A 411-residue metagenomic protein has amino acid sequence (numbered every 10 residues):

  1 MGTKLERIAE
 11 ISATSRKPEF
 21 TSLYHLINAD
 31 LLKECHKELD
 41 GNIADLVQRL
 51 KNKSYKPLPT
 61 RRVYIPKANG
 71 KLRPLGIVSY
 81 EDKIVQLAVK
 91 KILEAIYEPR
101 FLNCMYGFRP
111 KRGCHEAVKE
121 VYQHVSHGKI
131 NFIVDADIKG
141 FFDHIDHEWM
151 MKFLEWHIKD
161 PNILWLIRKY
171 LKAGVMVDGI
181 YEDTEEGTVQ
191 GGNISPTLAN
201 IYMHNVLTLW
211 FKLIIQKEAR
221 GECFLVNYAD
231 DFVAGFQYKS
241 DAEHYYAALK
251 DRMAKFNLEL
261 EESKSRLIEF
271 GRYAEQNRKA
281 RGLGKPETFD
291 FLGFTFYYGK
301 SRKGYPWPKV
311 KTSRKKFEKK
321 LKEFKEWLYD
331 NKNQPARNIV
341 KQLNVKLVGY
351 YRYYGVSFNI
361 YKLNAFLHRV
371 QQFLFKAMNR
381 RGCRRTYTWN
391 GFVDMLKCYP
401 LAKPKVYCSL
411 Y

Functional and structural regions predicted by a protein language model:
M1-G41: Non-catalytic, polymerase-adjacent accessory regions of viral genome-replication enzymes
G2-T3, S15, E81-K90, Y122 (+1 more regions): Duplex nucleic acid-engaging cores and interfaces of nucleic-acid transaction enzymes
R49-V63, A68, R100-M105, R109-R112 (+1 more regions): Conserved polymerase palm-domain catalytic core
Q86-L87, K91-Y106: Electropositive, glycine- and tryptophan-enriched low-complexity nucleic-acid-binding patches
K172, L260-Q334: A conserved non-catalytic segment of reverse transcriptases and RNA-directed RNA polymerases corresponding to the late
F224-Y228, S265-Y273, Q342-K346, L363-Q371 (+1 more regions): A glycine-rich phosphate-binding loop feature that marks nucleotide/adenosyl-phosphate handling sites
K285, E326-T386: Right-hand nucleic-acid polymerase module
V370-F373, M378, G382-Y411: Extended C-terminal regions of large enzymes
